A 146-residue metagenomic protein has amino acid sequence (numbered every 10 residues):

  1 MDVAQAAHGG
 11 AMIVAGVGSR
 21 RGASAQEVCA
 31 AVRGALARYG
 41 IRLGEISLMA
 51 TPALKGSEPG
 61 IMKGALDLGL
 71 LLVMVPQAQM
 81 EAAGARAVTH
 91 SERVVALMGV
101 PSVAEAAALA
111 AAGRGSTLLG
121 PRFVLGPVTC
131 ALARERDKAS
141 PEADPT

Functional and structural regions predicted by a protein language model:
M1-A53, A133-E135, D144-T146: Conserved mixed alpha/beta catalytic, RNA-binding, or beta-rich assembly cores of soluble enzyme, regulatory
A7-G9, E105-T146: C-terminal edge-of-domain segments
M12-A15, S47-L48, V73, S116-L119 (+1 more regions): Structural motif
A25, P59, S140: Short acidic, gly/pro-rich beta-turn/loop elements at beta-sheet edges and active-site/ligand-binding grooves
C29, R33, M62, A104-A110: Predominant activation on well-ordered alpha-helical scaffold segments within soluble catalytic domains
A31-I41, I46, L54-G56, L68-G69 (+3 more regions): Hydrophobic/basic alpha-helical segments enriched in Actinobacteria
R33-A37, L68-L70, E92-V94, D137-S140: Short, low-complexity, polar/charged sequence segments that are solvent-exposed and flexible
R42, P52, E58-V103: Long, charge-dense
